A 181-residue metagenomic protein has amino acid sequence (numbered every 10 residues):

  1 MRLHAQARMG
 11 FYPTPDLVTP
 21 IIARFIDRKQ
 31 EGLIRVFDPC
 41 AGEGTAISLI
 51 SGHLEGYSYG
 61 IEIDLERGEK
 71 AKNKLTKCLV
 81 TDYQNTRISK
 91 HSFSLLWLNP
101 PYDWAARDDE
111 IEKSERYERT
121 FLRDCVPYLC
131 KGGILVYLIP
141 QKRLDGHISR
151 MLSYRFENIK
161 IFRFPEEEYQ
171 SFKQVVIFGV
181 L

Functional and structural regions predicted by a protein language model:
M1-E31, A46: S-adenosyl-L-methionine
A7, V80-T81, I159-F162: A short acidic/basic microdomain associated with nuclease active sites
T14, V18, I63, Y117: Soluble or luminal CAZymes and related metallo-dependent hydrolases
I22-F25, R35-S51, G60, D64-L65 (+3 more regions): Conserved proline-anchored active-site loop of SAM-dependent methyltransferases that bridges a beta-strand
E55-S58, L75-V80: Active-site regions of enzymes building and remodeling cell-envelope glycoconjugates
G56-G60, G68, G179: Small side chains
A71-K72: Conserved SAM-binding loop
R107-D108, K113-V180: Conserved Class I SAM-dependent methyltransferase catalytic core
